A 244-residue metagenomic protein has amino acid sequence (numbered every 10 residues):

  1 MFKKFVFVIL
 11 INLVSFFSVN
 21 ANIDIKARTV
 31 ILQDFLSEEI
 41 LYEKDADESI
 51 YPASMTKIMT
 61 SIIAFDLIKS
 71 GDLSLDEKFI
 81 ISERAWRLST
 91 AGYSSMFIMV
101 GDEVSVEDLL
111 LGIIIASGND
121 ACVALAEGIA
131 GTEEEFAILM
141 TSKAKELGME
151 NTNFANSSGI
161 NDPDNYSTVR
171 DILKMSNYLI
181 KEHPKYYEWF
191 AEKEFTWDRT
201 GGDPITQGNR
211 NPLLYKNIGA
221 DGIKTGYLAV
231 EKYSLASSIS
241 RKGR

Functional and structural regions predicted by a protein language model:
M1-F5: Positively charged n-region of N-terminal signal peptides that target proteins for export
V6-F7, I80, G219: Intrinsically disordered, low-complexity segments enriched in glycine/proline and serine/threonine
V6-S15: Bacterial N-terminal signal peptides
F17-V19, L67-I68, R199-T200, N209-R210: Intrinsically disordered, low-complexity boundary segments flanking structured domains
V19-L173, N177-K181, R241: Active-site-adjacent loops and short helices of periplasmic peptidoglycan-processing enzymes
M149-E150, N161-R244: Domain-terminus/edge residues, biased toward the C-terminal soluble/receptor-binding domains of extracytoplasmic
